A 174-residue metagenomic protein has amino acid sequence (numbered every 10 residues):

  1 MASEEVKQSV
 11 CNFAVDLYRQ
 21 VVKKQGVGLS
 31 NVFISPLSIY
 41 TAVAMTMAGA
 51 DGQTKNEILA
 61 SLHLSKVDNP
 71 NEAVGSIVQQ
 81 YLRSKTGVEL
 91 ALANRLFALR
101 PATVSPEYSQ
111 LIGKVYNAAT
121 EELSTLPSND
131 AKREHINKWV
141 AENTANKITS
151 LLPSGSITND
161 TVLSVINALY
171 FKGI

Functional and structural regions predicted by a protein language model:
M1-E57, N146: Flexible propeptides and autoinhibitory/regulatory segments associated with cysteine proteases
S3, K66-V67, N129, A141: Intrinsic-disorder-associated interaction segments
E4-Q8, L59-L62, S128-A131: Generic detector of short, locally flexible boundary/turn motifs and exposed helical patches
R19, A44, A60, N94-A98 (+1 more regions): Generic alpha-helical structural context detector
V21, G49-A50, L62-K66, R100 (+2 more regions): A generic secondary-structure signal for well-formed alpha-helical elements
L29, E72-I174: Non-catalytic, conformational "gating/processing" segments within enzyme and secreted inhibitor domains
N31-I34, Q53-K66, E107-N117: Short alpha-helical "patches" and their helix-cap loops
T46-L82: Active-site-surrounding "flap" and adjacent substrate/cofactor-binding loops of secreted or lumenal enzymes, prototyped
